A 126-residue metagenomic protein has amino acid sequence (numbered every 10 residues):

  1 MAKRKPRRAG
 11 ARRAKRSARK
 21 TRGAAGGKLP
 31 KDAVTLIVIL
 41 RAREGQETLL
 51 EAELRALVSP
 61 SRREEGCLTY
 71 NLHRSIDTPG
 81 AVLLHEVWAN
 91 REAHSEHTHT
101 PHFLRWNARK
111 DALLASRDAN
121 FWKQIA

Functional and structural regions predicted by a protein language model:
A2, L29, A56-L68, V87-F121: An amphipathic, aromatic/His-enriched active-site/gating alpha helix that lines ligand/cofactor pockets
A2-V34, N71-G80, N107-A126: Glycine-rich beta-strand-turn "strand-cap" elements at beta-sheet edges
V34-R41, N71-T98: Short, well-ordered beta-strand segments in beta-rich or mixed alpha/beta enzyme and ligand-binding folds
R41-L49: Short, surface-exposed ligand-recognition loops at beta-strand->loop->(often short) alpha-helix junctions that present
Q46, G80, H102: Short phosphate-engaging motifs
E51-R55: Conserved GNAT-fold acetyl-CoA-binding loop/helix
